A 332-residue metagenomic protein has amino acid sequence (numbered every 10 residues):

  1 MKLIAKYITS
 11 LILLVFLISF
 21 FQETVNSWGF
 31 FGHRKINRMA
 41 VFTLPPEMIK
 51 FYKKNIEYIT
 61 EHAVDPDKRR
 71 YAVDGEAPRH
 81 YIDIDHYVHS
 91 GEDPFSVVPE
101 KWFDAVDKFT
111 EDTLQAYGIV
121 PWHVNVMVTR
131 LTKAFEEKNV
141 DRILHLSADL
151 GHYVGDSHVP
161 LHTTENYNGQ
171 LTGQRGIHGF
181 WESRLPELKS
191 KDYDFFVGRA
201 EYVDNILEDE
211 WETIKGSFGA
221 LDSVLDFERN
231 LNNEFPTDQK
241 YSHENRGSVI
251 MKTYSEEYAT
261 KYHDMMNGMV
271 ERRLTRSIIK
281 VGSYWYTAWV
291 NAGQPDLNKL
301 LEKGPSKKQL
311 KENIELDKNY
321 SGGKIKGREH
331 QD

Functional and structural regions predicted by a protein language model:
M1-F31: Bacterial Sec-dependent N-terminal signal peptides
A5, Q22, G151, G155-S157: Residue-level micro-sites within transmembrane alpha helices that shape and flank functional polar/acidic positions
F21-D149, E165-R246, I250-E257, K261-T275 (+2 more regions): N-terminal, motif-rich segments that launch catalysis or mediate targeting to/interaction with membranes, typified by
V154-G169: Catalytic Zn2+-binding segment of zinc metalloproteases
